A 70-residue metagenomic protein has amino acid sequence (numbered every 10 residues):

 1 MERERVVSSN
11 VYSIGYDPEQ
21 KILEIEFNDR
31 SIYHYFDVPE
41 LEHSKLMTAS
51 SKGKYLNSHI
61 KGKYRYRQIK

Functional and structural regions predicted by a protein language model:
M1-K70: Acidic/histidine-enriched, beta-strand-rich ligand/metal-binding domains
